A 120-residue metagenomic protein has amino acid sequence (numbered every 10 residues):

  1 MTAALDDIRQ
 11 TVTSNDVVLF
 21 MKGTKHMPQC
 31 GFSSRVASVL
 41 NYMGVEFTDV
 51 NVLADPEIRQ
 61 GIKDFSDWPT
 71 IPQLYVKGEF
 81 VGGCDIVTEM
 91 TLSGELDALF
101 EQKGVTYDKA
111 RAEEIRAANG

Functional and structural regions predicted by a protein language model:
M1-V18, I115-G120: N-terminal leader/targeting and pre-domain segments
I8-E46: Local sequence-structure signature of Cys/Sec-based thiol-disulfide redox active-site neighborhoods
V18, F65-V76, G82-D85: Structural micro-motif
F20-K22, L53-D55, K77: Structured beta-strand/turn binding interfaces of compact recognition modules in eukaryotic regulators
N41-G61, F65-P69: Thiol-based oxidoreductase modules, predominantly thioredoxin-like and allied folds used for disulfide exchange
Q60-I71, D108-A117: Short Fe-S-cluster ligation motifs
V76-K109: Non-catalytic, surface beta->alpha helical segment in thiol-disulfide oxidoreductase systems
